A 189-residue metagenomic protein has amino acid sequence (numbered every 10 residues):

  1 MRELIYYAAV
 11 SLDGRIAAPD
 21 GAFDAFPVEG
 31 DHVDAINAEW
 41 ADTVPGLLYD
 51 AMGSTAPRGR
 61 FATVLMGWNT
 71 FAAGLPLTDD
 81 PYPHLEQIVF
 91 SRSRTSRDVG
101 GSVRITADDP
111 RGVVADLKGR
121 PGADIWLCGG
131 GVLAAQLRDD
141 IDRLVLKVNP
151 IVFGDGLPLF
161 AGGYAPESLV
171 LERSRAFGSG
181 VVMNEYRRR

Functional and structural regions predicted by a protein language model:
M1-R189: Enzymes that bind and transform nitrogen-containing heteroaromatic metabolites
